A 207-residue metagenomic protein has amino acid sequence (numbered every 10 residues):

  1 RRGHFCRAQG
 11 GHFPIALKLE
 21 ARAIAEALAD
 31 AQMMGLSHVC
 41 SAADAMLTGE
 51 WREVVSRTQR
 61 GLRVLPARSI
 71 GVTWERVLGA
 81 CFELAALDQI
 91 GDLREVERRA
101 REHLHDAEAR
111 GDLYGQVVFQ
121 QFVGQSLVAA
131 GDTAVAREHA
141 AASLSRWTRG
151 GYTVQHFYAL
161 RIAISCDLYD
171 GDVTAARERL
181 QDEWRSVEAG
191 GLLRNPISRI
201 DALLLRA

Functional and structural regions predicted by a protein language model:
R1-R206: Extended non-membrane alpha-helical scaffolds
